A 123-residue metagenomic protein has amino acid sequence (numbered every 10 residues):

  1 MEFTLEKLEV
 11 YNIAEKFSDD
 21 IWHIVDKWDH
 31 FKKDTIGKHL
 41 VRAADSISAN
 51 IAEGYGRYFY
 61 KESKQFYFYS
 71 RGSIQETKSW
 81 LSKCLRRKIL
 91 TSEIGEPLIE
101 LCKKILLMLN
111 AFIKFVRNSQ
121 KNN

Functional and structural regions predicted by a protein language model:
M1-N123: Amphipathic alpha-helical assembly/interaction segments
